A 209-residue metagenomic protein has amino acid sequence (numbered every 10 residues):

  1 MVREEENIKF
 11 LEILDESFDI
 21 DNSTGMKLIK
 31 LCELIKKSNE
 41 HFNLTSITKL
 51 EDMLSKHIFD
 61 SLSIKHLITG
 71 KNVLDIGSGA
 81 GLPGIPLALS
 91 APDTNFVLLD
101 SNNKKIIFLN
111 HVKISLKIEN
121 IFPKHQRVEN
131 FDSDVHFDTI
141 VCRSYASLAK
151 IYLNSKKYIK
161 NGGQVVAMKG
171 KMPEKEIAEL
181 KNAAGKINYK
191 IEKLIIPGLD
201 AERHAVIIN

Functional and structural regions predicted by a protein language model:
M1-G70, L74, K104-I107, H111-I121: Class I SAM-dependent transferase core
I35, L87, K169, I208: Residue-level signal for inorganic ion chemistry
T48, K124-R127, K193: Short loop/edge segments at beta-strand edges and connector loops that shape dinucleotide/nucleotide cofactor-binding
F59-C142, Y152-L153: Conserved SAM/SAH cofactor-binding pocket of Class I
N95, N120-F122, Q164, I187-K190: Conserved beta-strand segments of alpha/beta enzyme cores
K105-I107, L148, P173: Short alpha-helix immediately C-terminal to the canonical SAM-binding loop
I159-V165: Short glycine-dipeptide loop
M172-N209: Active-site capping/gating segments
